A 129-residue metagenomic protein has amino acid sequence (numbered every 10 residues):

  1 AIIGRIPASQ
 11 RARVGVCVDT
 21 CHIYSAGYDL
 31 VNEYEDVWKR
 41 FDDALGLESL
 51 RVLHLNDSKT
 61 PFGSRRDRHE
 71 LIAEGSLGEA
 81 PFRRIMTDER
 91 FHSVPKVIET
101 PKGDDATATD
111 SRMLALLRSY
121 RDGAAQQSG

Functional and structural regions predicted by a protein language model:
A1, Y34-K39, R66-R83, D105-A125: Short, electropositive alpha-helical surface patch
A1-I72: Acidic/histidine-rich catalytic cores of soluble enzymes
S9-Q10, H92, A124: Alpha-solenoid repeat scaffolds
Y24, D104-D105: Short, small-residue-enriched loops and turns at beta-alpha junctions that line or gate enzyme active sites
G46, M86-R90, D122: Hydrophobic alpha-helix feature that most strongly marks membrane-spanning transmembrane helices and their immediate
K59, L77-V94: Short glycine/proline-rich, acidic loop/turn segments that cap or connect secondary-structure elements
P95-P101: Short acidic/histidine-rich active-site segments
Q127-G129: Short, flexible loop/turn segments with low-complexity composition
